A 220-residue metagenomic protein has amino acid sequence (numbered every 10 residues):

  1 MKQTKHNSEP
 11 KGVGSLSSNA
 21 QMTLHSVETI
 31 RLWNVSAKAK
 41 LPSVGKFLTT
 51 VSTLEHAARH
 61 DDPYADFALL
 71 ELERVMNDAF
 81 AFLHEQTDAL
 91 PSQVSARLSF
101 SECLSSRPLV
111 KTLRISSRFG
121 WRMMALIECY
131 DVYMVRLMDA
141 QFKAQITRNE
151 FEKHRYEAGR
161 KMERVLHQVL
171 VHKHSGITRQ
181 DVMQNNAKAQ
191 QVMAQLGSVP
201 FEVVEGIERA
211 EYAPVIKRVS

Functional and structural regions predicted by a protein language model:
M1-L126, V132, D139, A158-S220: Polar/charged low-complexity regulatory segments
R136-L137, H154: Short, hydrophobic/aromatic alpha-helical segments in well-folded domains
Q145-I146: Conserved hydrophobic residue
F151-G159: Short secondary-structure subsegments characteristic of cysteine-rich extracellular domains
